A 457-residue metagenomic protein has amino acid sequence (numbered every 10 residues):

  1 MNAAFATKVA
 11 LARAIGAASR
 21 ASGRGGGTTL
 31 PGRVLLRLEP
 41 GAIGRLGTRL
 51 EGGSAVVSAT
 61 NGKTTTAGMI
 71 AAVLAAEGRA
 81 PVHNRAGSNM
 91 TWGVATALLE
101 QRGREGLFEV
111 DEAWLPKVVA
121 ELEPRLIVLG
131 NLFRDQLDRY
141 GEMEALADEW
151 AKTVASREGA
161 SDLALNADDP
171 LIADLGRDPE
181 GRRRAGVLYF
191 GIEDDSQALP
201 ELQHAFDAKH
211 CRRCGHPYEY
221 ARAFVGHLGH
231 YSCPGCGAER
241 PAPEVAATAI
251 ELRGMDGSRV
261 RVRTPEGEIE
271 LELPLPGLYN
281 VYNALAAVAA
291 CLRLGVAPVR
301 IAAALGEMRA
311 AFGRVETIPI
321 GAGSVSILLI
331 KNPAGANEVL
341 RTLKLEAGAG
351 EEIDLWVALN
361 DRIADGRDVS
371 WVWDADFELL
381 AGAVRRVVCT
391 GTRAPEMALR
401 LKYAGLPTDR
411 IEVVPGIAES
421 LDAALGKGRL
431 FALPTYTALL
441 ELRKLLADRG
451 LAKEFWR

Functional and structural regions predicted by a protein language model:
M1-T29, D207-A208, G215, V225-R240 (+3 more regions): ATP-dependent carboxylate-amine ligase
A4-G191, D195-H210: Phosphate-binding loop of NTP-binding sites
V34, A75, G267, L292 (+1 more regions): Short polybasic/polar patches that bind polyanions
G52, F133-G323: Acidic, Mg2+-coordinating active-site environments of NTP-dependent enzymes
T60, S88-N89, P265, P276-L278 (+3 more regions): Short, surface-exposed acidic/glycine-rich loop or hinge patches that mediate macromolecular interfaces
A67, G93, K117-V118, D138-R139 (+8 more regions): Short glycine-/acidic-enriched loop or helix-start segments at secondary-structure transitions that form or flank
I70, L74, V94-L98, A284-L294 (+2 more regions): Buried hydrophobic packing segments
V82, L188, E272, S326 (+1 more regions): General small-molecule cofactor/ligand-binding pocket signal
